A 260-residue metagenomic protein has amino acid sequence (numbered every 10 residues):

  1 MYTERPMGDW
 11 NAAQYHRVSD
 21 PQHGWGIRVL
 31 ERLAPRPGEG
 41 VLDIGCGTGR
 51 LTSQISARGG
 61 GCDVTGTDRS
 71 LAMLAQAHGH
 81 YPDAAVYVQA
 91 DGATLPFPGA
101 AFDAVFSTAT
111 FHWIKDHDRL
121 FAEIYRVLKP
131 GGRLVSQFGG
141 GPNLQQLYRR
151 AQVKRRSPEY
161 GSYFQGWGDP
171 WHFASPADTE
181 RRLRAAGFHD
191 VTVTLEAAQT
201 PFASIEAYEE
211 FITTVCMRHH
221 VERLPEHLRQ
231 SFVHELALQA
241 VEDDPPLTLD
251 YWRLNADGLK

Functional and structural regions predicted by a protein language model:
M1-P37, R50-Q54, M73-Q76, H80: Conserved class I S-adenosyl-L-methionine
G40-I44, T48-L95, R119: Class I SAM-dependent methyltransferase SAM/SAH-binding core
T48-R50, D169-K260: Conserved Class I S-adenosyl-L-methionine
A93-A104: A short acidic, Gly/Pro-enriched loop at the edge of an enzyme's catalytic core that lines a small-molecule cofactor
A104-H117: A short SAM/SAH-binding and catalytic strip from SAM-dependent methyltransferases
D118, Y125-A203, R218-H219: Conserved catalytic/acceptor-binding region of the Class I
